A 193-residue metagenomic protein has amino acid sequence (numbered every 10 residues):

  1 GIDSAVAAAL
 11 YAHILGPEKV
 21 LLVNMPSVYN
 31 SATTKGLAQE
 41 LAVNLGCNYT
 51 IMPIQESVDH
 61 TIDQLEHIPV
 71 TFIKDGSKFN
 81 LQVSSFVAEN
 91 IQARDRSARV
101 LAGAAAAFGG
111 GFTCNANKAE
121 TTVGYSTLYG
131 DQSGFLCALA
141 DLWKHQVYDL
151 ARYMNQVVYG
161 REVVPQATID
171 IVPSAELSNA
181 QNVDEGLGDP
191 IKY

Functional and structural regions predicted by a protein language model:
I2-Y193: ATP/NTP-dependent adenylation/nucleotidyl-transfer catalytic domains that generate, transfer, or process NMP-activated
